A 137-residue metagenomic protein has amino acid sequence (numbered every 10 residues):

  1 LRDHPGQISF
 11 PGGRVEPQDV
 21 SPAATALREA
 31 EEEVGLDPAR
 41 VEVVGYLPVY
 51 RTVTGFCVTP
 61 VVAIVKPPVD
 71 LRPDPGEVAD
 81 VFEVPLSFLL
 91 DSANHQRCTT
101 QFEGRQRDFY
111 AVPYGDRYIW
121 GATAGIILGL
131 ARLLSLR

Functional and structural regions predicted by a protein language model:
L1, R14-I119, L128-R137: Unchanged
L1-F10: N-terminal strand-loop-strand
